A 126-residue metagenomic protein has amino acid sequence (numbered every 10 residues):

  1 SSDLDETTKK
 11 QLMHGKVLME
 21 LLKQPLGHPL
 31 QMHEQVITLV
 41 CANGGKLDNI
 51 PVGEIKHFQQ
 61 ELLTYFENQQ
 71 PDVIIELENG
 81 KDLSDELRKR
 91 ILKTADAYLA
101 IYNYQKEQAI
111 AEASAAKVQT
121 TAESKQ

Functional and structural regions predicted by a protein language model:
S2-Q126: Conserved catalytic/coupling modules of large nucleotide/cofactor-utilizing molecular machines
